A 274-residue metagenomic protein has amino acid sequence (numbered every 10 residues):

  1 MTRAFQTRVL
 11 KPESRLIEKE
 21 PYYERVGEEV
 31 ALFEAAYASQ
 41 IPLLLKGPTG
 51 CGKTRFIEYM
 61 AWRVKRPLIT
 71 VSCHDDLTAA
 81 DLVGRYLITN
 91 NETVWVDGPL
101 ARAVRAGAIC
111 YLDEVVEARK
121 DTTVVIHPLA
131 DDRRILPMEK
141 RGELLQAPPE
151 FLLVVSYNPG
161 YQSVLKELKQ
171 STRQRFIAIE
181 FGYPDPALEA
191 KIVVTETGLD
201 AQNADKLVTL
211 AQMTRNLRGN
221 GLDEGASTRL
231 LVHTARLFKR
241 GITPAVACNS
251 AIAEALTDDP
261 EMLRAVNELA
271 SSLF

Functional and structural regions predicted by a protein language model:
M1-D205, T209, S271-S272: AAA+ P-loop NTPase catalytic core and its hallmark functional loops
L16-E20, A61, P244-F274: C-terminal engagement/docking regions of AAA+ P-loop ATPases
T78, R240, D258-D259: Intrinsic-disorder/low-complexity, polar/charged segments
A190, T197-A255: Conserved AAA+ ATPase small/helical "lid" subdomain
